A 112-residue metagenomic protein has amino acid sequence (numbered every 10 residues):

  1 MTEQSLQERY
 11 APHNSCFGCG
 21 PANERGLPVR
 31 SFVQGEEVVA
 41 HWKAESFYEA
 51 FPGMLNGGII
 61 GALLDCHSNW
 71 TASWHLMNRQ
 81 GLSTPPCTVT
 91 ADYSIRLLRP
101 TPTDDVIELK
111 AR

Functional and structural regions predicted by a protein language model:
M1-F51: Non-catalytic linker/capping segments at the edges of enzyme domains
M1-Q4, A22-E24, G53-I59, N69-W74 (+1 more regions): A broad, low-specificity signal for short, low-complexity segments enriched in glycine/proline and polar/charged
E3, C16-C19, V39, L82 (+2 more regions): Intrinsically disordered, low-complexity segments enriched in polar/charged residues with Gly/Pro, especially when
G18-P21, A50-G53, G57, A62 (+2 more regions): Generic structural "secondary-structure junction" signal
G26, F51, A62, P102-D104 (+1 more regions): A broad, structure-centric signal for solvent-exposed, well-ordered loop/edge residues that line or flank functional
V39-C66, W70-T71: A conserved, well-ordered hydrophobic junction motif at loop->secondary-structure transitions
N69-K110: Hydrophobic beta-strand-centered segment that forms part of the acyl-chain substrate-binding groove
